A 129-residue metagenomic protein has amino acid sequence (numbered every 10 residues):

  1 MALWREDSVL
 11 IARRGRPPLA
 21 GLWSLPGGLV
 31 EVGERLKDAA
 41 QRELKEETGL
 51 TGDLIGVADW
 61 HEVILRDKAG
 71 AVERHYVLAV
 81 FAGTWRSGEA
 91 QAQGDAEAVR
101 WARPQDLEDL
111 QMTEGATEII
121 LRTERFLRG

Functional and structural regions predicted by a protein language model:
M1-V9, A82: Conserved N-terminal beta-strand and adjoining loop/helix that marks the start of the Nudix/MutT-like hydrolase domain
P18-W23: A conserved beta-turn-beta hairpin within the catalytic core of GNAT-like acetyltransferases that forms part
L25-A58, F81: The catalytic Nudix box helix
G49-S87: Active-site segment of metal-dependent pyrophosphate-handling enzymes, primarily the Nudix hydrolase catalytic core
V80-A82, Q91-T123: NUDIX/MutT-family hydrolases
E124-G129: Generic C-terminal helix-cap and adjacent flexible tail
